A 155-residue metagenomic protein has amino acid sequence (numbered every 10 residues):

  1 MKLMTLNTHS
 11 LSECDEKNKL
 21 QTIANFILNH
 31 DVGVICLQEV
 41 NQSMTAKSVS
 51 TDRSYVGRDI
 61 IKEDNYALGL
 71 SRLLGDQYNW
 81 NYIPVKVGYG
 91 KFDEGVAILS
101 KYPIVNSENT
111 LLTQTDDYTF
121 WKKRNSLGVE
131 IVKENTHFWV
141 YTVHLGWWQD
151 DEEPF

Functional and structural regions predicted by a protein language model:
M1-D93, T136: N-terminal, active-site-proximal structural segment of metallo-dependent hydrolase catalytic domains
S71-G75, K91-S107, V132: Conserved beta strand-loop-helix elements of the APE1-like EEP
Y102-F138, V143-W148: Active-site catalytic loop in hydrolytic enzyme cores
D151-F155: Alpha-helical scaffold elements lining the catalytic groove of polysaccharide deacetylases
